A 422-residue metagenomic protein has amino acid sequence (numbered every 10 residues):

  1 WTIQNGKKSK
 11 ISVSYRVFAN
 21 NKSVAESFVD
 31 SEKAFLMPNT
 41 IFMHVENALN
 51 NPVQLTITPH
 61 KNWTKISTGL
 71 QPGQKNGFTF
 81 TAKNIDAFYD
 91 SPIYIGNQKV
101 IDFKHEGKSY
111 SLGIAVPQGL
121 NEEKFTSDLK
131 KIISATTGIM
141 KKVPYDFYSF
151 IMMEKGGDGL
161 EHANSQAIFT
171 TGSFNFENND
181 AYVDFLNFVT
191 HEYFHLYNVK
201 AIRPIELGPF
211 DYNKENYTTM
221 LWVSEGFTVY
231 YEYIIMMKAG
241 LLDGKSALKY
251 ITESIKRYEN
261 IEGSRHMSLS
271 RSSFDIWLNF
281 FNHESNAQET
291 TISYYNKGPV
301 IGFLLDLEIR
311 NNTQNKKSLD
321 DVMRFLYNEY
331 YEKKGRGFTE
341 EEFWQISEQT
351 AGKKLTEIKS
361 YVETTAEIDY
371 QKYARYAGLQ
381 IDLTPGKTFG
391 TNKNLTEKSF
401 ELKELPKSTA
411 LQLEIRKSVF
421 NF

Functional and structural regions predicted by a protein language model:
W1-I132, G138-Y145: Non-catalytic architectural context of zinc metalloproteases
L49, G119-K131, N179-D180, D184 (+8 more regions): Soluble non-cytosolic domains of exported or imported proteins
K99-L221: Juxtacatalytic substrate-recognition/specificity segment
T126, K130-I133, T190, E225 (+7 more regions): Extracytoplasmic/secreted envelope proteins and their assembly/folding machinery, especially bacterial periplasmic
I202-F210, E215-Y295, K333: Acidic/His/Gly-enriched intrinsically disordered linker/tail segments that often contain short helix/coil "MoRF-like"
K238-L248, R310-S318, E348-E357: Structural helix-adjacent loops and short alpha-helical linkers that scaffold large soluble proteins
Y258-F343, L355-T356, E367: Pan-zinc metallopeptidase signature
Y331-F422: Beta/coil-rich, acidic/histidine-enriched accessory regions frequently appended to metallopeptidases
